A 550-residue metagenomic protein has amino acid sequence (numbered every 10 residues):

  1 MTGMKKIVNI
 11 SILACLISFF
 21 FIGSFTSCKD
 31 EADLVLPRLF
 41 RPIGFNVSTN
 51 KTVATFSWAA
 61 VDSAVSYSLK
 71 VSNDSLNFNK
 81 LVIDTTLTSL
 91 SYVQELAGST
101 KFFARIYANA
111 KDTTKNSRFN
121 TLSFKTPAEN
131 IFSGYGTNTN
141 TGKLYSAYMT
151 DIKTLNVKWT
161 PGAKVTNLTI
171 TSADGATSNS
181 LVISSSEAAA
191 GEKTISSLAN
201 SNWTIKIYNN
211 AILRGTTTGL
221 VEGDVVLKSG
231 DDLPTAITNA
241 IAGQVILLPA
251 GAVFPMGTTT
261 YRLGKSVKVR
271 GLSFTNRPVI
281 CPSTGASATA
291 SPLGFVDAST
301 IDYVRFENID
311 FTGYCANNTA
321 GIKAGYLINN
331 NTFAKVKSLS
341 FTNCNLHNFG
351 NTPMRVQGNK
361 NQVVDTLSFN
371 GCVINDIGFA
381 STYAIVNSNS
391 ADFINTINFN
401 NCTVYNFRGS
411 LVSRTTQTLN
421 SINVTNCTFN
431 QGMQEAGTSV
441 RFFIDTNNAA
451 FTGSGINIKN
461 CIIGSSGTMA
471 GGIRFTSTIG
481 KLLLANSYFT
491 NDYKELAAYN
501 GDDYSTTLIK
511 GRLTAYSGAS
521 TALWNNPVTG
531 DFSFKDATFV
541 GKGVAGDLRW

Functional and structural regions predicted by a protein language model:
K29-S63, G98, T113-A163, A211-G223: Pro/Thr/Ser/Gly-rich low-complexity, intrinsically disordered linker/stalk tracts
D62-L81, K153, K158-E187: Extracellular low-complexity, O-glycosylation-prone stalks/linkers
V93-N116, T194-L213: Beta-strand-rich modules
V221-P255, D536-G546, W550: Acidic Gly/Asp/Thr-rich repetitive segments characteristic of extracellular carbohydrate-active and adhesion proteins
I241-A242, F254-R270, V279-K335: Extracellular beta-strand-rich solenoid/capping regions of secreted or surface-exposed proteins that bind or remodel
S283-D297, N317-T332, N348-K360, I377-A391 (+3 more regions): Extracellular beta-strand/beta-solenoid scaffold signature
D302-G313, K335-N348, V364-A380, F393-G409 (+3 more regions): Right-handed parallel beta-helix
F475-W550: Acidic, glycine- and Ser/Thr-rich low-complexity intrinsically disordered tracts in extracellular/secreted proteins
